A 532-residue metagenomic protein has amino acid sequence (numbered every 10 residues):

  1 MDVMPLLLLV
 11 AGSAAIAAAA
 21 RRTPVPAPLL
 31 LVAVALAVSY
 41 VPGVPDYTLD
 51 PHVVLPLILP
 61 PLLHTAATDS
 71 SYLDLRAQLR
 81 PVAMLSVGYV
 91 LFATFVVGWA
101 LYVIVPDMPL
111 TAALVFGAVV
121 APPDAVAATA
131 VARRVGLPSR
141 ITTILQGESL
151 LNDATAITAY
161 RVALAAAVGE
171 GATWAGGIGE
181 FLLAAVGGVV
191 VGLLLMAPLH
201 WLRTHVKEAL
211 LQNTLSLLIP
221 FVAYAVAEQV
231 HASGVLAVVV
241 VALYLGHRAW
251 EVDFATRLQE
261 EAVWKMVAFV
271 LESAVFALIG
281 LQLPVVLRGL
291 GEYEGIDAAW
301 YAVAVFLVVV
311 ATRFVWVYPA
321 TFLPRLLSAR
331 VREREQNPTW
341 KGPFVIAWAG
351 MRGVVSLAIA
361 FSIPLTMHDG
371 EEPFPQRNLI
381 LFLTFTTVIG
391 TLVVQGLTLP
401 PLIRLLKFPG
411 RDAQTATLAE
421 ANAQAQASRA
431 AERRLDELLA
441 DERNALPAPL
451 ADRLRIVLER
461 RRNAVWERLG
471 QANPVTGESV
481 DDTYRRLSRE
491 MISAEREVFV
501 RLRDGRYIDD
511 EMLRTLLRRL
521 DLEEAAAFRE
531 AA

Functional and structural regions predicted by a protein language model:
M1-N422, R429, F499-R519, E523-A532: Transmembrane helical cores of multi-pass secondary ion antiporters/exchangers
F408-A532: Cytosolic C-terminal regulatory domains/tails of membrane transporters and channels
